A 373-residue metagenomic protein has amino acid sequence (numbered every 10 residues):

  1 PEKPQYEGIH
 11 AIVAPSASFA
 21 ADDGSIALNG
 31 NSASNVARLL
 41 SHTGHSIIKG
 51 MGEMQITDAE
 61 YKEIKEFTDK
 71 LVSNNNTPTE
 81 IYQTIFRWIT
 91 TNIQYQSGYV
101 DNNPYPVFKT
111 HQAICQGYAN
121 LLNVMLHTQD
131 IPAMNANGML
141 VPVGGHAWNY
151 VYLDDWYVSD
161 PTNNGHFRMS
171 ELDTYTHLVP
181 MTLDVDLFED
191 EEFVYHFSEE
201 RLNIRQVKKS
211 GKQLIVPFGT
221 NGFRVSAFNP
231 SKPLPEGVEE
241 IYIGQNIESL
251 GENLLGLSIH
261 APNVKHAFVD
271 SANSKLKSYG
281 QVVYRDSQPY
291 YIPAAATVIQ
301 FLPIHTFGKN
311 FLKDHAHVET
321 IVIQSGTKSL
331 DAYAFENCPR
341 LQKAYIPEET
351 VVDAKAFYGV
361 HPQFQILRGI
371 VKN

Functional and structural regions predicted by a protein language model:
P1-N31: Intrinsically disordered, low-complexity N-terminal segments that are enriched in acidic
H45-F108: Secondary-structure boundary elements
I81-I85, I89, H111-L126: Active-site nucleophilic cysteine motif
I89, N135-L140, D160-N164, G219 (+3 more regions): Active-site-proximal beta-strand/loop segments in catalytic clefts of secreted hydrolases
G117-M181: Hydrophobic/aromatic-rich core segments of domains that either
V151-D154, V207, R285-D286: Active-site beta-strand termini and strand-to-loop segments that position acidic
E192-E199, K209-S226, L234-S249, L257-Q281 (+4 more regions): Structural signature of tandem-repeat unit edges
